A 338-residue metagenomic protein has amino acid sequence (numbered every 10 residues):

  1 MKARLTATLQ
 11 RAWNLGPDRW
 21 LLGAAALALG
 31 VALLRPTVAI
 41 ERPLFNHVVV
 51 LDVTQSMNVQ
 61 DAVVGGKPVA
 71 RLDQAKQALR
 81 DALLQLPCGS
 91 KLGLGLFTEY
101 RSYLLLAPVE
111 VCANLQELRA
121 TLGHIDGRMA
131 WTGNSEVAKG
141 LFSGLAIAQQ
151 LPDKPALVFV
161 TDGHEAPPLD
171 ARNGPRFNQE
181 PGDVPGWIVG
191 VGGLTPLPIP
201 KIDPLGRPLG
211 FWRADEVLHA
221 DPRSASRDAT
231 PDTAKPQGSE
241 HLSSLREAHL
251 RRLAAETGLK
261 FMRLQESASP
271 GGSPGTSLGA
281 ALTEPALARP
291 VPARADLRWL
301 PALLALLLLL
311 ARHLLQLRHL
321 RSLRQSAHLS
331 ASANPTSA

Functional and structural regions predicted by a protein language model:
K2-P43, A280-A338: C-terminal signal-anchor/stop-transfer transmembrane helix together with its immediate cytosolic, Lys/Arg-enriched
L29, D52-T54, A75, L94 (+5 more regions): DG-centered beta-turn motif at the end of beta-strands
V38-Q55: Alpha-helical transmembrane signal-anchor/signal-peptide segments
L44-F45, M57-K91, E110-N114: …and closely analogous acidic/polar surface helices at protein-protein or active-site interfaces in A-domain-like
N46-V50, A255-R298: Juxtamembrane amphipathic/hinge helix adjacent to a transmembrane helix
D61-L72, D81, L104-P108, I125-N134 (+2 more regions): Second-shell loop/turn segments in exported
S90-H124, I147-A148, P274: Short beta-strand-loop
G163-A248: VWA/integrin I-like adhesion module and closely mimicked acidic/polar interface patches used
